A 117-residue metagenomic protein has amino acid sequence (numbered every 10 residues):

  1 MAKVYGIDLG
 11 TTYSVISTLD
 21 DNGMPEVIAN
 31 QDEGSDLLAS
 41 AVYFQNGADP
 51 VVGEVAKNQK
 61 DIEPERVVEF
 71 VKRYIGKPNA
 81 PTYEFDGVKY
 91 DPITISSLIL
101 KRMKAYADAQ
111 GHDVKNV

Functional and structural regions predicted by a protein language model:
A2-L9: Short glycine-aspartate micro-motif
I7, I16-S17: Preference for bulky hydrophobic residues occupying beta-strand positions in well-ordered beta-sheet regions
Y13, D20-V117: Phosphate-binding loop and its immediate beta->loop->alpha context in nucleotide/phosphate-handling enzymes
